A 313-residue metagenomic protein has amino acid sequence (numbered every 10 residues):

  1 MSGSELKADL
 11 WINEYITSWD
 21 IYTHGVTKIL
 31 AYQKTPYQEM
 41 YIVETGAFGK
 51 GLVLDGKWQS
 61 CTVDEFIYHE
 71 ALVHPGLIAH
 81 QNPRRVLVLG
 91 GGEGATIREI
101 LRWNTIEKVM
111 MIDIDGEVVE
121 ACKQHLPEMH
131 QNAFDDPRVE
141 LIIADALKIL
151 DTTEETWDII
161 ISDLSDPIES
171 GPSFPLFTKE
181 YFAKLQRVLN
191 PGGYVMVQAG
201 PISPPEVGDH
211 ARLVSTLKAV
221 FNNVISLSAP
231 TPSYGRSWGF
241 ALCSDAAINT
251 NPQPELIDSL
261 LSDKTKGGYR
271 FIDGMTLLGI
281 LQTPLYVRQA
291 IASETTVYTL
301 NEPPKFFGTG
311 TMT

Functional and structural regions predicted by a protein language model:
S2-G49, S226-T313: Soluble small-group transferase modules, centered on the S-adenosyl donor enzyme superfamily
S2-N13, S60-Y194, P204-V214, T311-T313: The AdoMet/dcAdoMet-binding core of the Class I SAM-like
V53-L54: A general beta-strand register signal
V88, M196-Q198, S226: Short catalytic-loop micro-motif centered on adjacent basic/acidic residues
S165, Q198-I202, A229: Short strand-turn motif at the edge of the Rossmann-like AdoMet-binding core
F182-A183, G208-T231, A241: Conserved Class I S-adenosyl-L-methionine
